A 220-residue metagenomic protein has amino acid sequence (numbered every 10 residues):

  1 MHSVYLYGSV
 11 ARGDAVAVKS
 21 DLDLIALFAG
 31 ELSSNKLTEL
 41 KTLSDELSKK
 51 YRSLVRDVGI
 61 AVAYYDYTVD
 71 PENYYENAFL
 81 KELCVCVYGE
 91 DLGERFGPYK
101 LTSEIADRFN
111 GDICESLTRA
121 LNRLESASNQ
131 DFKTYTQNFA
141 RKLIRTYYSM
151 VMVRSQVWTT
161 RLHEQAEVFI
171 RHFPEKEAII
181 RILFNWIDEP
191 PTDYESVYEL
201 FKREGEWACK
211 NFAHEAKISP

Functional and structural regions predicted by a protein language model:
M1, L32, V55, E177-A178: Secondary-structure boundary/capping signal
M1-Y5, P220: Helical scaffold of the NTase/Pol beta-like nucleotidyltransferase catalytic core
G8-K41, I60-V62: Catalytic metal-binding acidic patch
G13-V16, Y67-N73, P191-D193: Short, solvent-exposed polar/charged micro-motifs at secondary-structure junctions
F28, Y51, F173-P174: A broad structural signal for alpha-helix termini and local helix breaks/kinks
S33-N35, S53, M152-V157: Short, solvent-exposed secondary-structure capping/transition elements
N35-L37, K41-F139, K217-P220: Conserved NTP/Mg2+-binding pocket subregion across the NTase superfamily
A106-P220: Nucleotidyltransferase catalytic cores
